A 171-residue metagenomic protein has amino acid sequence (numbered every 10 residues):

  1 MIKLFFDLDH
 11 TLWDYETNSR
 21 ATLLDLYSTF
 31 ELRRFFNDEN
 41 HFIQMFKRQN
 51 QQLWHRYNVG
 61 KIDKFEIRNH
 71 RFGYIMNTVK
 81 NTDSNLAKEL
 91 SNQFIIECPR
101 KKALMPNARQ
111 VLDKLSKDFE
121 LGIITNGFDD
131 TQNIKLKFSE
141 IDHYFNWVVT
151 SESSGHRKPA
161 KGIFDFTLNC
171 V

Functional and structural regions predicted by a protein language model:
I2-M105: N-terminal helical cap/lid subdomain that shapes the substrate entry/recognition surface in HAD-like hydrolases
T11, G155-H156: Glycine-/small-residue-rich active-site loops that bind phosphorylated ligands and cofactors
R20-D25, S139-I141, T167: Glycine-rich, phosphate-binding/catalytic loops in enzymes
M76, S151-E152: Short pre-catalytic strand/loop immediately N-terminal to key active-site residues, enriched for Gly-Thr
E89-L104, A108-S139, F145-S151, R157: Substrate-recognition element of Asp-dependent hydrolases with the DxDx(T/V) motif
R157-V171: Conserved Lys-Pro-Asp/Glu-containing loop-to-beta segment of HAD-superfamily phosphomonoesterases, centered on
